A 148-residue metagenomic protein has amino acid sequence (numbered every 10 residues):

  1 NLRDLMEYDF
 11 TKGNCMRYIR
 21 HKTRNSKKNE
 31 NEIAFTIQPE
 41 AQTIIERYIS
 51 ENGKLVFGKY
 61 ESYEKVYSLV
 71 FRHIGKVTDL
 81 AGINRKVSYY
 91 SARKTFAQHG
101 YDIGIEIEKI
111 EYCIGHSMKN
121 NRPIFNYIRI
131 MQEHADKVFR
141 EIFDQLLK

Functional and structural regions predicted by a protein language model:
N1-N14, E108-K109: Short, charged phosphate-coordinating catalytic segments
D4, H21-R24, E30, I49-E51 (+2 more regions): Extended, non-catalytic subsegments within catalytic or DNA/protein-binding/adaptor domains
D9-N14, Y18, T36-I37, R93 (+1 more regions): Active/binding-pocket-proximal capping segment
Y18-R20, I37, K59-E61, I114 (+1 more regions): Active-site proximal loops enriched in glycine and acidic residues that flank catalytic Cys/His/Asp and coordinate
K22-R24, I114-L147: Catalytic-site neighborhood detector that most strongly recognizes the C-terminal catalytic loop/helix of tyrosine
R24-E46, G53-K76: C-terminal catalytic core of Y-nucleophile DNA break-rejoin enzymes
E51-K54, F71-Y112, H116-K119: Short, basic (Lys/Arg/His-rich) helix/loop patches that form interaction surfaces in the mid-to-C-terminal regions
